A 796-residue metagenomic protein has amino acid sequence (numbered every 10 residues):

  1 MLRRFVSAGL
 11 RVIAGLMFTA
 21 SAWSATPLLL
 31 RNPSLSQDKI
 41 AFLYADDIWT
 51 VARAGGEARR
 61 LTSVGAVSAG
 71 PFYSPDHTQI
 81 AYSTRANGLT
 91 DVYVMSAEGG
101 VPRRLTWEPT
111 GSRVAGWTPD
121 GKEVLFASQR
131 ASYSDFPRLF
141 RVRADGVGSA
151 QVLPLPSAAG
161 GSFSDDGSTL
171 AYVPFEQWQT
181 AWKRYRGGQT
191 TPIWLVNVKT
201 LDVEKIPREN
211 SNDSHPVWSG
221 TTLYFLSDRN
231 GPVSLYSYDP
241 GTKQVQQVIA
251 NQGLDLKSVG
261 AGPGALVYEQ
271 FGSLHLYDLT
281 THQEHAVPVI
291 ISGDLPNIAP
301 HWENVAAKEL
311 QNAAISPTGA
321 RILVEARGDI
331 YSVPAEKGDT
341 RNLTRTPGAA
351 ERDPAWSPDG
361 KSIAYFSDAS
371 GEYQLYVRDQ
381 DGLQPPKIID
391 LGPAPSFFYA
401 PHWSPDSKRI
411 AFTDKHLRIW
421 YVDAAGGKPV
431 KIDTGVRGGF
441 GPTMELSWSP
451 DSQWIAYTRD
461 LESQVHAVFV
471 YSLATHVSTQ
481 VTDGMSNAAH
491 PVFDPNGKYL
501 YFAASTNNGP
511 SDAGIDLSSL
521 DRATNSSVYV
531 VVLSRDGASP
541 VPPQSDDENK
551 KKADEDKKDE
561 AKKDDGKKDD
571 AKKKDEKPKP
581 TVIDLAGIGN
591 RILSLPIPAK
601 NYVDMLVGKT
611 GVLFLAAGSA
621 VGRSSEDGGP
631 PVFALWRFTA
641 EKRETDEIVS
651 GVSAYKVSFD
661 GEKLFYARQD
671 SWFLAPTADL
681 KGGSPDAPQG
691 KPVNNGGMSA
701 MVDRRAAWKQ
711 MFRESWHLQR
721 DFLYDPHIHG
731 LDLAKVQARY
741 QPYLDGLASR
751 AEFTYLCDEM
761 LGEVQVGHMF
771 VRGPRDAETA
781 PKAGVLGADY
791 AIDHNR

Functional and structural regions predicted by a protein language model:
G9-S21: Bacterial N-terminal signal peptides
A25-L30, G56-A58, G293-L310, P580-P598: A short helix->beta-strand "capping" segment at the edge of beta-propeller domains
A25-V51, E309-Y331, P596-G618: Beta-strand-rich domains and repeat architectures in extracellular enzymes and scaffolds, especially beta-propellers
S34, F72, G116, S162 (+10 more regions): Conserved beta-strand position repeated across blades of beta-propeller domains
Q37-D38, D76-T78, D120-K122, D166-S168 (+9 more regions): Short coil/turn segments that connect the beta-strands within blades of beta-propeller domains
Y44-W49, V64-S68, A81-Y93, A97 (+25 more regions): A flexible loop/linker signature enriched in serine peptidases of the S9 family
Q246-G260, T479-H490, Y602-V603, E644-Y655: Conserved blade-ending motifs and adjacent loop-strand segments that build the rim/top face of beta-propeller domains
I388, A620-V621, E641-R796: Flexible, low-complexity junctional segments that flank or bridge functional domains
